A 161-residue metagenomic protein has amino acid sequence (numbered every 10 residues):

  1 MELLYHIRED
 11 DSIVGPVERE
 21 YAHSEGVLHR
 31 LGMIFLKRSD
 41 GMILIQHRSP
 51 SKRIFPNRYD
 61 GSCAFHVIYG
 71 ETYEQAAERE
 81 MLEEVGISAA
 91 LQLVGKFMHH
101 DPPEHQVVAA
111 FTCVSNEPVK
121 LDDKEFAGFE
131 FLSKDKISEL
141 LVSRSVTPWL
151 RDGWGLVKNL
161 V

Functional and structural regions predicted by a protein language model:
M1-M33, S39: Acidic, metal-coordinating catalytic segment for phosphate/diphosphate chemistry, firing primarily on the Nudix
E20, N57, Y69, G95-M98 (+1 more regions): Nudix hydrolase/Nudix homology domain
M33-C63: A glycine-rich, hydrophobic loop/mini-helix early in the fold
L44-I45, S62-V94: The catalytic Nudix box helix
